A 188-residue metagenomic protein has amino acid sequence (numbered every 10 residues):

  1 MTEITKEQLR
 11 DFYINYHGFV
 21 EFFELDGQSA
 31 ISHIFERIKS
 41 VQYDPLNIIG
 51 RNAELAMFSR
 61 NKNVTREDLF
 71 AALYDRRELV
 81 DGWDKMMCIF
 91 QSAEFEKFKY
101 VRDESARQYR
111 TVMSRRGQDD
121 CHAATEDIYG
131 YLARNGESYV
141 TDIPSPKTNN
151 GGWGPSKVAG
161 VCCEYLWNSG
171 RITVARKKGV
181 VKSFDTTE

Functional and structural regions predicted by a protein language model:
M1-E188: Long, low-complexity intrinsically disordered regions
